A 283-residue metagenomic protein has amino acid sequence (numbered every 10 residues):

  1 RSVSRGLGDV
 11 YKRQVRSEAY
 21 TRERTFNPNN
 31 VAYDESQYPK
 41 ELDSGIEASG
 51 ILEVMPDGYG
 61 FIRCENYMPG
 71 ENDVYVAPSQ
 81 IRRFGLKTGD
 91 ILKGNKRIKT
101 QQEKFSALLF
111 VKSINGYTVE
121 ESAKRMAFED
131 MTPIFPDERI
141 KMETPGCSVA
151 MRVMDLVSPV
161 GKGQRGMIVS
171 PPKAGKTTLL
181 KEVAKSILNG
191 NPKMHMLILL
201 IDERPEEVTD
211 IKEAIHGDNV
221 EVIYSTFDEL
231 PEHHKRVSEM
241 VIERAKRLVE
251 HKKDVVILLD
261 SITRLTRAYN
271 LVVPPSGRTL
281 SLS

Functional and structural regions predicted by a protein language model:
V3-Y11: Short, small-residue-biased leader/transition segments that mark boundaries at the very start of proteins
S17-S122: N-terminal "pre-motor" subdomain/linker immediately upstream of P-loop NTPase catalytic cores
G45, Y75, R83-G89, L108 (+8 more regions): Amphipathic alpha-helical transducer elements in NTP-driven molecular machines
G58, Y67-M68, Q80, I98-Q101 (+7 more regions): Conserved nucleotide-binding/hydrolysis micro-motifs of P-loop NTPases
N95-T100, A107-V157, R165: Phosphate-binding P-loop/Walker A region and its immediate neighborhood
I134, R139-S238: Phosphate-binding glycine-rich loops and their immediate beta-loop-alpha structural context
I215-N219, P231-S283: Conserved P-loop NTPase nucleotide-binding/switch module
